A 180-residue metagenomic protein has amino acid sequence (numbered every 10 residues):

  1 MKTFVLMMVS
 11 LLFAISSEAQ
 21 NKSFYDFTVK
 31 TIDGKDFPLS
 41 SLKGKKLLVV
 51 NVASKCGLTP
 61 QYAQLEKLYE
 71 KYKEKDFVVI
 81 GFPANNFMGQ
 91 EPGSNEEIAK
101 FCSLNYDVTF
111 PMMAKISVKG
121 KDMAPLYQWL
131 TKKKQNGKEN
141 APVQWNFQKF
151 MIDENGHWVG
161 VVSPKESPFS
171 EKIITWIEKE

Functional and structural regions predicted by a protein language model:
M1-K22: Bacterial Sec-dependent N-terminal signal peptides
A19-S40, P60, A124-P125: N-terminal "domain-start" segment that seeds a small globular fold
T31, N51-K55: Amphipathic alpha-helical repeat scaffolds
K43-L48: Local sequence-structure signature of Cys/Sec-based thiol-disulfide redox active-site neighborhoods
L58-M123: Structural microenvironment flanking redox-active thiols in thiol-disulfide oxidoreductases
Q128, K132-E180: Thiol-/selenol-based redox modules, centered on thioredoxin-like and closely related oxidoreductase domains
